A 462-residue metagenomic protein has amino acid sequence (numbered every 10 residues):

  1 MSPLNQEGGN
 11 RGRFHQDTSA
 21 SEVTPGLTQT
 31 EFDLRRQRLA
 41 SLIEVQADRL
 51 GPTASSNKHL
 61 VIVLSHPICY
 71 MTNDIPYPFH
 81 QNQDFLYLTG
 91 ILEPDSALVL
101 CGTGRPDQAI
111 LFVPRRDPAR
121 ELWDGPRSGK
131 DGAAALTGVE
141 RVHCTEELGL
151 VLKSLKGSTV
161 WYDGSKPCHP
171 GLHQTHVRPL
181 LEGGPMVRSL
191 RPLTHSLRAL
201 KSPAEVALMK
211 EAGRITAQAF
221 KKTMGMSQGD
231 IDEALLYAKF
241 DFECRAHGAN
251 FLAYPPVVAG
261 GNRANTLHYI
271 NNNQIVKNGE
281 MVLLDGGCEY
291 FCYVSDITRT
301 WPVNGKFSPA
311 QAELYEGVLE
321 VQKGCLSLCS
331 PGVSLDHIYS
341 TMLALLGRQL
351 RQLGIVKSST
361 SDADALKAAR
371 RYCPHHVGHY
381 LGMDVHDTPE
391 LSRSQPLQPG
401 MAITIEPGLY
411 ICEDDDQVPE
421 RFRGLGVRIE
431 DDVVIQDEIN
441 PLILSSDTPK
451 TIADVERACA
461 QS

Functional and structural regions predicted by a protein language model:
M1-S462: Active-site neighborhoods and metal-handling regions in enzymes and metal-associated proteins
